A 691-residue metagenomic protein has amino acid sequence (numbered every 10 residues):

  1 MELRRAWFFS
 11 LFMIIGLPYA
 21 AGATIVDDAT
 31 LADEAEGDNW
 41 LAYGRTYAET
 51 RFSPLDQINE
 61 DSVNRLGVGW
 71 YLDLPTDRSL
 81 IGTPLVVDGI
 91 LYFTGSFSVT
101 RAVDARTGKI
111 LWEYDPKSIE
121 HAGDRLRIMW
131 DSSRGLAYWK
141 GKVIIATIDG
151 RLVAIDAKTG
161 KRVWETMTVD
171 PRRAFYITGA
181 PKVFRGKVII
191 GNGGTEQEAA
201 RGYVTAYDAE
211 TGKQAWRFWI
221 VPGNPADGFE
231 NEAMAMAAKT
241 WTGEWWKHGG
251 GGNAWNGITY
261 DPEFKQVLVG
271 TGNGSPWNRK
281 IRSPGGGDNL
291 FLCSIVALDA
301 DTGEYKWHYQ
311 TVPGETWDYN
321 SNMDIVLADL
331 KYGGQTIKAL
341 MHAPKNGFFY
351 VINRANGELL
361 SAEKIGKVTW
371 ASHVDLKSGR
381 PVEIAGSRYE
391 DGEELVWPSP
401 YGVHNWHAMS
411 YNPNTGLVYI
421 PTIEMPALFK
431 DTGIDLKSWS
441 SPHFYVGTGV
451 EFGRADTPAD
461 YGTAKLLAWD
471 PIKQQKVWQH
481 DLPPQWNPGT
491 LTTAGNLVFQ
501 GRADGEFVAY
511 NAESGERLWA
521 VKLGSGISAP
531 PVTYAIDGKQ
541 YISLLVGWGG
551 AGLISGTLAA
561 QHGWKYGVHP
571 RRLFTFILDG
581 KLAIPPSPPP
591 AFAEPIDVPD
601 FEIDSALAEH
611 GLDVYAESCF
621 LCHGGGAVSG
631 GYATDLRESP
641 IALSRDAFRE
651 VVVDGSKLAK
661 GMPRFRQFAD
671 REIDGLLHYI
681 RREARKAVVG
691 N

Functional and structural regions predicted by a protein language model:
I25-V68, N224-A235, E383-I384, A455-D456 (+2 more regions): Blade/loop signatures of beta-propeller domains
D28, P590-V614: Electrostatic cytochrome c docking/interface patches
W40-G44, D77-V99, R125-L152, Y176-Q197 (+9 more regions): Repeat-blade elements of multi-bladed beta-propeller folds
L72-T83, E113-A137, E165-A180, W219-G257 (+8 more regions): Extracytoplasmic beta-rich repeat domains
A146, A157, L607, D646 (+2 more regions): C-terminal capping alpha-helices of c-type cytochrome domains
I190-G202, T242, V269-N289, E424-A459 (+1 more regions): Short, conserved, GDST-rich strand-edge loop motifs in beta-rich repeat architectures
I603-G625, R649-D654: Sequence/structural segment immediately N-terminal to covalent heme-attachment motifs in c-type and related
G624-K657, G661-R664: Gly/Gly-Pro-rich "capping" loops immediately C-terminal to redox-active cysteine motifs in periplasmic/lumenal
